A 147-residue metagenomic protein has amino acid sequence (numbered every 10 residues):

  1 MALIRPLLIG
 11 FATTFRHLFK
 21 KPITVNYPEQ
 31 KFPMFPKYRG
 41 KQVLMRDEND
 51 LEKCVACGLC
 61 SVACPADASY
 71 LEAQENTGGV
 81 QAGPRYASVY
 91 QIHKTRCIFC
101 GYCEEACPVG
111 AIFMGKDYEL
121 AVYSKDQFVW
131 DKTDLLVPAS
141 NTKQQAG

Functional and structural regions predicted by a protein language model:
M1-E105, V109-G147: Non-ligating segments of multi-cofactor redox enzymes
